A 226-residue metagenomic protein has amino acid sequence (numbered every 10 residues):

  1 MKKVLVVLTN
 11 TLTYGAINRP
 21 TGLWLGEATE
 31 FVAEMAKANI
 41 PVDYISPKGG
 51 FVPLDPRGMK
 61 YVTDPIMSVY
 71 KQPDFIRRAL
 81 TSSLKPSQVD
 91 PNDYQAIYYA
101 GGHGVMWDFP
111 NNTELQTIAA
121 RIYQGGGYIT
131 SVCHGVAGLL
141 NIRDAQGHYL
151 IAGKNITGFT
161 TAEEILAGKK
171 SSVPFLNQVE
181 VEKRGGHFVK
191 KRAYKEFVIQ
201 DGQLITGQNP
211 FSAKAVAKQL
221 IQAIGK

Functional and structural regions predicted by a protein language model:
M1-G125, A137-K226: Extended, subdomain-level signal for the structured scaffold at the beginning of enzyme domains
Y128: Active-site cofactor/cluster-binding pocket
C133-G135: Catalytic nucleophile serine of serine hydrolases, specifically the conserved "nucleophile elbow" pentapeptide
